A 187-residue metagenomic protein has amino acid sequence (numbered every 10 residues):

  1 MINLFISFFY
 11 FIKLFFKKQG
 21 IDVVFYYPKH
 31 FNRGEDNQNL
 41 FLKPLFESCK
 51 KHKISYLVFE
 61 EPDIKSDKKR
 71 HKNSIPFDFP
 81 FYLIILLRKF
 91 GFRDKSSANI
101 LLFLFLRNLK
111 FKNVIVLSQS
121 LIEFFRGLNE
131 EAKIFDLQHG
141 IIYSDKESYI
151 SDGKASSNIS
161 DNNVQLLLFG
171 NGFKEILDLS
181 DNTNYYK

Functional and structural regions predicted by a protein language model:
I2-S180: Active-site and donor-binding regions of nucleotide-sugar-utilizing enzymes
T183-K187: The feature marks helicase ATPase cores and/or their adjacent C-terminal helical subdomains in SF1/SF2/AAA+ helicases
